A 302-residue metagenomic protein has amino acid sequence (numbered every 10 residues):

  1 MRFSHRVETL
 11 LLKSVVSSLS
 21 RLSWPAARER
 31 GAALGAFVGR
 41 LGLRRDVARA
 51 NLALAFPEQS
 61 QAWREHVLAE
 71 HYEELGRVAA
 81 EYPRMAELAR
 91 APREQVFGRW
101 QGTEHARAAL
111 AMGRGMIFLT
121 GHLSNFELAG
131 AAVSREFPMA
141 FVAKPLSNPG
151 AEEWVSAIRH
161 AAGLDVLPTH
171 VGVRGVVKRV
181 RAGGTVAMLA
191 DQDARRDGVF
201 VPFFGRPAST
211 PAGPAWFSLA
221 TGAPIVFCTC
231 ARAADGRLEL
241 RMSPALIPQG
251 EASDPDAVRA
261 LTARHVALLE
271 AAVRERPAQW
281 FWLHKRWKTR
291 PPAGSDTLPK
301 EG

Functional and structural regions predicted by a protein language model:
M1-T120, E152-E153, G163: Membrane-anchoring hydrophobic helices of lipid-metabolizing enzymes
R2-S4, E65-A69, L110-A111, R135-P138 (+1 more regions): Non-catalytic C-terminal accessory region of glycerolipid acyltransferases and related lyso-lipid remodeling enzymes
L10, R44, G98, P168 (+1 more regions): Soluble or luminal CAZymes and related metallo-dependent hydrolases
D46-V47, P145-P149, A208-P211: Active-site metal-coordination segments of metallo-dependent hydrolases
P92-G98, K144, A161-L167, F204-G205 (+1 more regions): Short, flexible loop segments at the rims of nucleotide/cofactor-binding pockets, characterized by
T103-R107, G130-A131, V155-S156, V177 (+1 more regions): Short amphipathic alpha-helical segments and helix-helix/interface helices
M112-V171, D193-V199: Catalytic core of membrane glycerolipid acyltransferases/transacylases, capturing the structured, soluble-facing
